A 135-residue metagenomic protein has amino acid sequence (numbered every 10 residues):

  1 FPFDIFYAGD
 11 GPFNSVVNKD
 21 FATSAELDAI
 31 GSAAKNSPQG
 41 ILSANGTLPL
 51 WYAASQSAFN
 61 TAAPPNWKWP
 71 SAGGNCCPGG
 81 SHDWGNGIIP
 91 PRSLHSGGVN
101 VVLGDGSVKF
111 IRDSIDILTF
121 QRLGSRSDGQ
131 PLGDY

Functional and structural regions predicted by a protein language model:
F1-Y135: Surface-exposed loop/linker segments characteristic of extracytoplasmic
